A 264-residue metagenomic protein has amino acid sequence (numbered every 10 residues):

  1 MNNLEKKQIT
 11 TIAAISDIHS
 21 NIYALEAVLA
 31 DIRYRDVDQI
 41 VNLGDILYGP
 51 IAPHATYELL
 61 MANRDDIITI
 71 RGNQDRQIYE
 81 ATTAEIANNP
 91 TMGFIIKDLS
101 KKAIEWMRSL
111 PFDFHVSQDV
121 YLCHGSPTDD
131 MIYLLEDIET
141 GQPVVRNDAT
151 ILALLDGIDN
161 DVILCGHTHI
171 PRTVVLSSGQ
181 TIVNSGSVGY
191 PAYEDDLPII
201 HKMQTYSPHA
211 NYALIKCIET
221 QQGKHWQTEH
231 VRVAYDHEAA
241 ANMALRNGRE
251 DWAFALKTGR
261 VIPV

Functional and structural regions predicted by a protein language model:
M1-L59, N63-D65: N-terminal active-site segment of His-dependent metallophosphoesterases
K7, V175-V264: Acidic, His/Gly-rich catalytic cores of divalent-metal-dependent hydrolytic chemistry
T10, V120, Q180: Alpha/beta-hydrolase fold active-site loops
I15-S16, I40-D45, G49, I68-N73 (+3 more regions): Active-site neighborhood of phospho(di)ester-bond hydrolases with catalytic His/Asp-centered motifs
H19-Y23, Y48-I51, Q74-Y79, H115 (+3 more regions): Active-site environment of divalent metal-dependent phosphoester hydrolases
A27-A30, A55-E58, T83-E85, E136-D137 (+2 more regions): Short, glycine/charged-enriched secondary-structure capping and boundary segments
H54-L122, T128-D159: Active-site neighborhood of divalent metal-dependent phosphoester bond hydrolases
D148-L176, Q180-V183, D195: Anionic-ligand binding region
